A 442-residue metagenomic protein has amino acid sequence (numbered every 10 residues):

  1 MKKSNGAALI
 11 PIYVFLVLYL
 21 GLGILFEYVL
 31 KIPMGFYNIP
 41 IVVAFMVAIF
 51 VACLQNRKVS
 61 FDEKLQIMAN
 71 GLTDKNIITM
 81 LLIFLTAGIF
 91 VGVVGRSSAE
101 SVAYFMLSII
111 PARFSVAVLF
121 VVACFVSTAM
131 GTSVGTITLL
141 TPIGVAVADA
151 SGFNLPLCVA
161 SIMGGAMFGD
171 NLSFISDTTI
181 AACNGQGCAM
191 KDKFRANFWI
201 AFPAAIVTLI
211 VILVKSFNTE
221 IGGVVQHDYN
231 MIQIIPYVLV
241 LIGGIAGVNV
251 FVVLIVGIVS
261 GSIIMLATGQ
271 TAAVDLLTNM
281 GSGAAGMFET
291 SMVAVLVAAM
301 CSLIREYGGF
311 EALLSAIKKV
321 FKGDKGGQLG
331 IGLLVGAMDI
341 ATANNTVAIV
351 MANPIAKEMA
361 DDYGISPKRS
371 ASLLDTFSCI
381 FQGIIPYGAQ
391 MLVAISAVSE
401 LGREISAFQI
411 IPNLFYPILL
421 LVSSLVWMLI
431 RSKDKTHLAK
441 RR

Functional and structural regions predicted by a protein language model:
K2-S4, E27-V42, N70-K75, L107-P111 (+4 more regions): Interfacial loop-to-helix junctions that mark the boundaries of transmembrane helices in multi-pass membrane
A7-G21, G35-R57, I78-T86, I232-G243 (+3 more regions): Hydrophobic mid-bilayer segments of alpha-helices in multi-pass membrane transport proteins, especially secondary
N38-M46, F50-Q55, K64-S98, R113 (+4 more regions): Core transmembrane alpha-helical segments of multi-pass membrane transporters/permeases
R57-S60, T73-K75, G152-P156, A181-F194 (+5 more regions): Juxtamembrane helix-boundary/capping and inter-helix hinge elements in multi-pass membrane proteins
D74-M80, Y104-V122, A148-C158, H227-I235 (+3 more regions): Membrane-interfacial loop-to-helix junctions in multi-pass transporters
M80-V91, P111-I143, K318-K357, D362-Y363 (+1 more regions): Hydrophobic alpha-helical transmembrane segments of multi-pass integral membrane proteins, predominantly secondary
I83, R113-V126, G152-G169, G326-D339 (+3 more regions): Alpha-helical transmembrane segments of multi-pass membrane proteins
G164-M167, N171-H227, I232, G383-I384 (+1 more regions): Juxtamembrane and boundary regions of transmembrane helices in multi-pass small-molecule transporters and channels
